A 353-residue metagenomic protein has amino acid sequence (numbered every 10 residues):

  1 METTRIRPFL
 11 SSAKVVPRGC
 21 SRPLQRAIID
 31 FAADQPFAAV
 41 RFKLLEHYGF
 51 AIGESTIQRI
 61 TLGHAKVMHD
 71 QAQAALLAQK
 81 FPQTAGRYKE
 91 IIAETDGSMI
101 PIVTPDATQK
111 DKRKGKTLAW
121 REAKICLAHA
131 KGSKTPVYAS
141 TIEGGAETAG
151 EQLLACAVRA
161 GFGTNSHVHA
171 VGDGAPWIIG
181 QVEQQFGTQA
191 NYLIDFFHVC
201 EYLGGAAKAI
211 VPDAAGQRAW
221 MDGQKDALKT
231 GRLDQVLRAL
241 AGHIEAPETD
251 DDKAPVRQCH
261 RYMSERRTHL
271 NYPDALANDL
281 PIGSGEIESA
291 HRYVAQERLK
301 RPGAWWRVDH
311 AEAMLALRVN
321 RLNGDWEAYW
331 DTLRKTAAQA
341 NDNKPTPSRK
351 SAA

Functional and structural regions predicted by a protein language model:
M1-A353: Catalytic center-proximal scaffold of phosphoryl-transfer enzymes
